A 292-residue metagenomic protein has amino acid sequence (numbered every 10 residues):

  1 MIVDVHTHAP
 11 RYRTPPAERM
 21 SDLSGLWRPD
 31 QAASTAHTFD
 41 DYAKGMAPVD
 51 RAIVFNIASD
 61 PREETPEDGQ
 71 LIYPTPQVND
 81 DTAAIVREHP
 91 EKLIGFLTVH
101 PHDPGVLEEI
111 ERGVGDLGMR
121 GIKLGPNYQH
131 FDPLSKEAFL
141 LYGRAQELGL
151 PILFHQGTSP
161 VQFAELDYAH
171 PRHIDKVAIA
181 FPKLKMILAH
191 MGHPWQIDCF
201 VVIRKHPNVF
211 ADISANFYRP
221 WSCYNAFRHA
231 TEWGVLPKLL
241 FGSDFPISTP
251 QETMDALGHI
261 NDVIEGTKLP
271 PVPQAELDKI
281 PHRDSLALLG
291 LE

Functional and structural regions predicted by a protein language model:
M1-H8, Y12-G45, R51, E111 (+2 more regions): Mid-to-C-terminal alpha-helical segments outside catalytic/metal-binding sites
H6, A52, T82, G95 (+9 more regions): Conserved, mostly hydrophobic/aromatic
H8-R13, S59-R62, P101-G105, Q129 (+4 more regions): Active-site environment of divalent metal-dependent phosphoester hydrolases
E18-D22, R120-G121, H130-F241: Catalytic pocket-lining loop regions of alpha/beta-barrel enzymes, especially the amidohydrolase/enolase/GH5 lineages
D22-E67, K92-T98, R120-G121: Divalent metal-dependent hydrolysis catalytic cores, especially in the metallo-beta-lactamase
F39-A43, N79-V86, I110-E111, A138 (+4 more regions): Generic structural signal for well-ordered alpha-helices, preferentially at hydrophobic/aromatic core positions
K44-A52, A84-L93, L148, V177-L184 (+1 more regions): A structural motif corresponding to the C-terminal end of an alpha-helix and its immediate exit/capping segment
P61-Y168: Active-site gating/metal-coordination segments in enzymes
